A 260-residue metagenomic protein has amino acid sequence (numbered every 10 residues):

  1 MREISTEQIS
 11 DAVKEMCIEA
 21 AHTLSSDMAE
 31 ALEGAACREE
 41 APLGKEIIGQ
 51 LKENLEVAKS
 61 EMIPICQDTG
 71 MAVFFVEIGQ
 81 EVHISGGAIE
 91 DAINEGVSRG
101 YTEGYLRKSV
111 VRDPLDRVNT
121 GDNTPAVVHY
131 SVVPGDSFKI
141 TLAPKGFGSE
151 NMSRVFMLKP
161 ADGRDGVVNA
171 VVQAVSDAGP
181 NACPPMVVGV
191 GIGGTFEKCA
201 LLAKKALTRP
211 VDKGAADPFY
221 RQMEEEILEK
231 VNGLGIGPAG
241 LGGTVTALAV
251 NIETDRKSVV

Functional and structural regions predicted by a protein language model:
M1-I48: Acidic/polar, glycine-rich intrinsically disordered N-terminal extensions of enzymes
L24-L32, L43-I48, M62, E103-D116 (+3 more regions): Flexible, glycine/charged-enriched surface loops at secondary-structure junctions
E39-I63, T120: Translation machinery proteins
L55, S60-G79: Polyanion/phosphate-binding surface patch
G70-V133: A generic, well-ordered mixed alpha/beta core segment in the N-terminal half of proteins
S137-K213: Conserved mixed alpha/beta catalytic, RNA-binding, or beta-rich assembly cores of soluble enzyme, regulatory
K198-L234: Catalytic or ion-translocation cores adjacent to nucleophile or general acid/base/metal-coordination motifs in diverse
V259: Conserved small/polar residues in nucleotide/adenosyl-binding loops
